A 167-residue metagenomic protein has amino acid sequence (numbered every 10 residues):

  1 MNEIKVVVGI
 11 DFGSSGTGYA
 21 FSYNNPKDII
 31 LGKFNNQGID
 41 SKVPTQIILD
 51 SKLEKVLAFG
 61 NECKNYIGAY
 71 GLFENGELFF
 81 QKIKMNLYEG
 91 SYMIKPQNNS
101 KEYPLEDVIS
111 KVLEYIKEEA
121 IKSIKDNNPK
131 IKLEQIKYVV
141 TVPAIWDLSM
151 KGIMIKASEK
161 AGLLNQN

Functional and structural regions predicted by a protein language model:
N2-I30: Gly/Thr-rich phosphate-binding beta-strand-loop-beta motif of the actin/hexokinase/Hsp70
N25-A161: Phosphate-binding loop and its immediate beta->loop->alpha context in nucleotide/phosphate-handling enzymes
L164-N167: Short, intrinsically disordered, charge-balanced linker/junction segments flanking boundaries in proteins
